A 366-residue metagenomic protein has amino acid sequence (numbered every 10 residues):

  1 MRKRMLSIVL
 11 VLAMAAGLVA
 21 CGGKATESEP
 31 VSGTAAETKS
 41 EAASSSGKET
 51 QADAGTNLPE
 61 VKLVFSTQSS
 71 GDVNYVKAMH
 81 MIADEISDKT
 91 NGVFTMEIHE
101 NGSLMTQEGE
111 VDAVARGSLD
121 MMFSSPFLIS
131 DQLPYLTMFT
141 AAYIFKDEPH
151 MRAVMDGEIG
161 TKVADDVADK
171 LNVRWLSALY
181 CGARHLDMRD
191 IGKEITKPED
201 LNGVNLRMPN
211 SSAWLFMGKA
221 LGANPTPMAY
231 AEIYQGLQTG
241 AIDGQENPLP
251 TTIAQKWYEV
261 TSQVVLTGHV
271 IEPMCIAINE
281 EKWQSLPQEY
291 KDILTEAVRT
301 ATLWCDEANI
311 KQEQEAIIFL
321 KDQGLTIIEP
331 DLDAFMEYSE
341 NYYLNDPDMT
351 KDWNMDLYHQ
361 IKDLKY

Functional and structural regions predicted by a protein language model:
M1-K62, Y366: Short, low-complexity disordered leader/linker segments with a strong preference for bacterial N-terminal type II
A15-G17, K77, G160, G218: Residues in and immediately flanking transmembrane alpha helices
G17, K162, T302-W304: A short hydrophobic/aromatic micro-motif that marks alpha-helical segments and, especially, helix-coil
G22-T26, G47, Q51-P149, A168-K170 (+1 more regions): N-terminal secretory/targeting leader peptides
P149-D166: A gly/proline- and charged-residue-enriched helix-loop-helix capping module
